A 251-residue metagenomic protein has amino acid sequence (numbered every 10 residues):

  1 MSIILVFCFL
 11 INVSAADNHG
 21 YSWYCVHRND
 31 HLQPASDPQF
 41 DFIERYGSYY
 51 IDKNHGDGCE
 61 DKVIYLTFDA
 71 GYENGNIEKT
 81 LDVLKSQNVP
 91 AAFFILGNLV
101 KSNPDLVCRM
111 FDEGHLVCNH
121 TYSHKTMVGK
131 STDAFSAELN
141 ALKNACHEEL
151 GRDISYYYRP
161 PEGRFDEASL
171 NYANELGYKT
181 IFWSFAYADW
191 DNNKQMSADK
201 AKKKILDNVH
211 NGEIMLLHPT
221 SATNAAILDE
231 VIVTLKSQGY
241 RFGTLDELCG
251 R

Functional and structural regions predicted by a protein language model:
S2-I4, A35, M127, D166 (+1 more regions): Enrichment for repetitive, rod-forming helical segments
S2-T67, Y72-D82, S86, K200 (+2 more regions): N-terminal pre-catalytic segment of deacetylase/amide-hydrolase enzymes
D61-I64, N74-N76, T80-L81, K85-L216 (+1 more regions): Metal-dependent polysaccharide deacetylase catalytic core of the NodB/CE4 family, i.e., the active-site-bearing domain
V209-D246: Catalytic grooves of carbohydrate-active enzymes
